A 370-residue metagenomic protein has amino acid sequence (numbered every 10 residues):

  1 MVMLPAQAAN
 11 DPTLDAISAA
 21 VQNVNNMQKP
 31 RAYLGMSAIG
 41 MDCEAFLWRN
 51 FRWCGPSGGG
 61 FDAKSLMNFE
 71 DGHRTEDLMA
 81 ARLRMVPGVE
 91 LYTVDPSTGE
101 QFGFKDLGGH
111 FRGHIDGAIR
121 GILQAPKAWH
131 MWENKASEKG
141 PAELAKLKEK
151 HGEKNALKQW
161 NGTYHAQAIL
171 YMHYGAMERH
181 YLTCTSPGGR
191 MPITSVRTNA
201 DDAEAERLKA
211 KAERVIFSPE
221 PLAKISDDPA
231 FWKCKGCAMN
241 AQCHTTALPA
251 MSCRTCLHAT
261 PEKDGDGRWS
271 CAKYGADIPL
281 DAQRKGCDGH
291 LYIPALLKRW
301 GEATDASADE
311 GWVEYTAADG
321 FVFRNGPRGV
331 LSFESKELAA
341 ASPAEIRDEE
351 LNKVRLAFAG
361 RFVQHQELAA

Functional and structural regions predicted by a protein language model:
M1-M131, E138-E149, N155, A306 (+2 more regions): Metal-dependent nuclease catalytic cores that hydrolyze phosphodiester bonds in DNA/RNA, characterized by
A128-N134, E178-L182: Conserved active-site beta-strand-loop modules that form the wall/rim of enzyme catalytic pockets and either contain
A136-E138, S186: Short, histidine-centered active-site or binding-site loop motifs used for metal coordination, general acid-base
L144-K146, H151, N155-H165, L170 (+3 more regions): Metal-dependent nuclease catalytic regions and adjoining charged, substrate-binding loops involved in nucleic-acid end
